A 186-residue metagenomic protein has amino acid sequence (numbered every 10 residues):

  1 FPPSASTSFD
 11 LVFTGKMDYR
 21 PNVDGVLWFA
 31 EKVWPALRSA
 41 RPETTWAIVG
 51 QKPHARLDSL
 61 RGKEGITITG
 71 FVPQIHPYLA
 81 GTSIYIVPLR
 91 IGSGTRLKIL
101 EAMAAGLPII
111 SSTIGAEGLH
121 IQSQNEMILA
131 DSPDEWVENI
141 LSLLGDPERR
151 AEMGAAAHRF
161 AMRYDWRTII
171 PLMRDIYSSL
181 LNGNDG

Functional and structural regions predicted by a protein language model:
F1-G81: Conserved catalytic-core segment of nucleotide-activated headgroup transferases in glycan assembly
G65, A80-G94, A105-P108: Acidic donor-binding loop of glycosyltransferase active sites
K98-E101, P108-S112: Short hydrophobic beta-strand element within catalytic cores of glycosyltransferases and related nucleotide-activated
T113-Q124, I128-L129: Short acidic/histidine- and often glycine-rich active-site loop of Leloir-type glycosyltransferases that engages
M127-D134, S142-P147: Conserved acidic donor-binding segment of nucleotide-sugar-dependent glycosyltransferases
P133, R150, M162-I170: Amphipathic alpha-helical segment in the mid-to-C-terminal domain of diverse UDP/GDP-sugar glycosyltransferases
S142-R159, S179-G183: Conserved donor-nucleotide binding/catalytic region of nucleotide-linked donor-dependent transferases
W166-G186: C-terminal alpha-helical cap of glycosyltransferases
